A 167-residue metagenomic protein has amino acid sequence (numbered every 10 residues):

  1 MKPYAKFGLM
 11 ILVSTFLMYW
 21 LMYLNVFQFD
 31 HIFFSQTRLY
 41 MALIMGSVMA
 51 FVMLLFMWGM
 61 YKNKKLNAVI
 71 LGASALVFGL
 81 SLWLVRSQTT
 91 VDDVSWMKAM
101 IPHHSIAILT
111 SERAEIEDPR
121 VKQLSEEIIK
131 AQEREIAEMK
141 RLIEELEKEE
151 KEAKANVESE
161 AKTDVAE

Functional and structural regions predicted by a protein language model:
M1-E167: His/Met- and acidic-residue-enriched segments that coordinate or traffic transition-metal cofactors and support
